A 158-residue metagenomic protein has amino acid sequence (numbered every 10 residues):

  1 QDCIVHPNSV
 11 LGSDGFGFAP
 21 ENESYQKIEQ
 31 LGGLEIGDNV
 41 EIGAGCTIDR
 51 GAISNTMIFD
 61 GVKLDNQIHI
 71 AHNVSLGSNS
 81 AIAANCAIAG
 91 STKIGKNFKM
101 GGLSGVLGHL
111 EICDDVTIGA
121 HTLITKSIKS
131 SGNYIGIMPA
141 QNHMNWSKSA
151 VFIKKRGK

Functional and structural regions predicted by a protein language model:
C3-N142: Structural signal for interior beta-strand "rungs" in well-ordered beta-sheet cores of soluble enzyme domains
N145-K158: Long, leucine- and charge-enriched amphipathic alpha-helices that form heptad-repeat coiled-coil/leucine-zipper-like
